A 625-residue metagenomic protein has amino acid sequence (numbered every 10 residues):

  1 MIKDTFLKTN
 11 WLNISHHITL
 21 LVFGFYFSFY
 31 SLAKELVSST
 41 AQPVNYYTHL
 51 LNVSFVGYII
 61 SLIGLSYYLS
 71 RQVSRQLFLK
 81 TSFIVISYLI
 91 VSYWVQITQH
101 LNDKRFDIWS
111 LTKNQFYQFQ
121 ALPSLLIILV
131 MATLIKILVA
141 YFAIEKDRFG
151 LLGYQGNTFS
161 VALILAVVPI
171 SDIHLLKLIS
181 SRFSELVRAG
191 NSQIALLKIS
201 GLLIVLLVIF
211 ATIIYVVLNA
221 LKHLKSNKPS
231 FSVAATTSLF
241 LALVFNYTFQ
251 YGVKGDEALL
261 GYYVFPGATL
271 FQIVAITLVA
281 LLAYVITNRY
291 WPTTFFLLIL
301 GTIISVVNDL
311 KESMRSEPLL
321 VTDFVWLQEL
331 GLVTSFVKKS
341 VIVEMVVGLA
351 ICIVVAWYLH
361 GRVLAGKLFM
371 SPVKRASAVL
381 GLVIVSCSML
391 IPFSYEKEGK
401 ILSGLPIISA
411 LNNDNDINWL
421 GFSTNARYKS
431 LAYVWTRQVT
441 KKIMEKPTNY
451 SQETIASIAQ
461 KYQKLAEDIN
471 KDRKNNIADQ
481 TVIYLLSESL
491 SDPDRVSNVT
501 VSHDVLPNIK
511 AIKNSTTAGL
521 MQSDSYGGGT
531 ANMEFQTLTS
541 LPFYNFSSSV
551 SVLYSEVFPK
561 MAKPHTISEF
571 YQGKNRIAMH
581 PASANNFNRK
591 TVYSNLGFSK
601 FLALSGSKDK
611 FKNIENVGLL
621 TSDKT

Functional and structural regions predicted by a protein language model:
M1-T322: Extended, compositionally biased non-globular segments that define protein topology
I84-V91, V130, S160-V161, L297-G301 (+4 more regions): N-terminal secretory/membrane-targeting segments
K113-S124, A189-L207, V233, L327-L332 (+10 more regions): Ligand-binding pockets and gating/stacking loops
E145-D147, L152-Y154, T322-F324, F336 (+3 more regions): Surface-exposed loop/turn and secondary-structure junction residues enriched for glycine/proline
E467-R473, S487, D492-T625: Solvent-exposed soluble domains appended to multi-pass membrane proteins
A478-T481, M533: Envelope-exposed proteins and targeting segments
I483-L485: Beta1/beta-strand and adjacent pyrophosphate-binding region of the FAD-binding site in flavoprotein oxidoreductases
